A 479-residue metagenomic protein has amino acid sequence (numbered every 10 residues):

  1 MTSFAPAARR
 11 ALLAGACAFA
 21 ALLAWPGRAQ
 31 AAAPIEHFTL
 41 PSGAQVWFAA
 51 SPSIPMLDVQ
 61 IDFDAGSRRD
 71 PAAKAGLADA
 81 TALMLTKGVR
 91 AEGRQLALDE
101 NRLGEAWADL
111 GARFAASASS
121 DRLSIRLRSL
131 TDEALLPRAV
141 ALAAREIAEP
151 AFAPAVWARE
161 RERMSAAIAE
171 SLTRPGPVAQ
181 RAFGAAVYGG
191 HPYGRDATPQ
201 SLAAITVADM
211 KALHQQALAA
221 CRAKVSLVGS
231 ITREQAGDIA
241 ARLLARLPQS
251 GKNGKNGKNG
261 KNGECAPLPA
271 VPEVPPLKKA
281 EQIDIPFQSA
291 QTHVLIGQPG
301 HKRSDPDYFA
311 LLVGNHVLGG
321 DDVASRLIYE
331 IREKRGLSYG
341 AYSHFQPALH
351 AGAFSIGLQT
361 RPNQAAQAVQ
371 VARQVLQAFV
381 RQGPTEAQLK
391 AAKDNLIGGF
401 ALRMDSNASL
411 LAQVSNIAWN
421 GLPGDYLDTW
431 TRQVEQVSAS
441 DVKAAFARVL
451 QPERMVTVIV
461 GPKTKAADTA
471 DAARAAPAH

Functional and structural regions predicted by a protein language model:
T2-S3, R102-C265, K334-R335, G340-H479: Charge-rich, well-structured scaffold segments of protease-associated domains
A11-A24: Bacterial N-terminal signal peptides
P26-A31: Boundary at the C-terminal end of the N-terminal hydrophobic targeting segment
A32-D62: Mature N-terminal segment immediately following signal peptide/propeptide cleavage in secreted/periplasmic
I35, Q60-L127, D196, N256 (+1 more regions): M16/MPP (pitrilysin/insulinase) zinc-metallopeptidase core fold and M16-derived inactive scaffolds
S42, S51-S53, D62-G66, V89-R90 (+12 more regions): Solvent-exposed coil/turn segments that connect beta secondary-structure elements in extracytoplasmic/periplasmic
S51, Q60-D62, K252-A324: His/Glu-based metal-binding/catalytic segments typifying zinc-dependent metallopeptidases
